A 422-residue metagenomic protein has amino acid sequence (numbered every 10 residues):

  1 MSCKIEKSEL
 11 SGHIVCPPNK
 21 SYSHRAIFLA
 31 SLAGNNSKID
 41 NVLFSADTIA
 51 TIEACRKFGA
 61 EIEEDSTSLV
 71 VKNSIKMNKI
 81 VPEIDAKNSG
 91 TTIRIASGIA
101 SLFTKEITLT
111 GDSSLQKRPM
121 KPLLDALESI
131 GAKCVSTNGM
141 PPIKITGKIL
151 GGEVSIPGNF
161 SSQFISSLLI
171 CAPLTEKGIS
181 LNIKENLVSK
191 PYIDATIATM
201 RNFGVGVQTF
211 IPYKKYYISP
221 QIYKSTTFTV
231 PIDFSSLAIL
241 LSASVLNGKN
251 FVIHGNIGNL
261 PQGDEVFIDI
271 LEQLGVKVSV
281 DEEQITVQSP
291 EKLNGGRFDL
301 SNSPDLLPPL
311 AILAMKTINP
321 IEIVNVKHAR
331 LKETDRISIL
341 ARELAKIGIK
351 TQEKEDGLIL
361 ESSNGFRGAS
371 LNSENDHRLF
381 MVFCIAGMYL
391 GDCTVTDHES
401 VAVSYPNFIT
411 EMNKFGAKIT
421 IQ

Functional and structural regions predicted by a protein language model:
M1-Q422: Short, structured segments at the rim of ligand-binding sites
